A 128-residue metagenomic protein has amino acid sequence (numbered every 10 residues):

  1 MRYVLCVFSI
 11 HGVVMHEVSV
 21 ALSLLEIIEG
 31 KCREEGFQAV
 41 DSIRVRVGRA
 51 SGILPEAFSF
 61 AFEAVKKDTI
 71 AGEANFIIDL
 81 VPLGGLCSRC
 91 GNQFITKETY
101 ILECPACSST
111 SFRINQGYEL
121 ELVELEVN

Functional and structural regions predicted by a protein language model:
R2-I77: Long, charged N-terminal interaction/targeting segments
M15, G91-Q93: Intrinsically disordered, low-complexity, mixed-charge
I77-G85, T96-K97: Immediate flanking context of iron-sulfur cluster ligation sites
G85, L102, L120: Cys/His-enriched microdomains
C87-C90, C104-C107: Short cysteine-rich clusters marking metal-coordination/redox-active sites
Q93-F94, S111: Cys/His-rich microdomains that often coordinate metals
K97-Y100, I114-G117: Short Cys/His-rich "knuckle" micro-motifs
E124-N128: Short hydrophobic/aromatic patches at helix-to-coil boundaries
